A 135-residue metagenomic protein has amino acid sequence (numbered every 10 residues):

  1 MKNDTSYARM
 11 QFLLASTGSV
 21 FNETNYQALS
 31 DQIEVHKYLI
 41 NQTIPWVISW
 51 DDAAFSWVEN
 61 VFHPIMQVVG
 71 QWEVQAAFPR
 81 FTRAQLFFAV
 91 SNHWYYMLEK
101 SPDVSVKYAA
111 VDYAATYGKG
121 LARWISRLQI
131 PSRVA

Functional and structural regions predicted by a protein language model:
M1-A135: Polar low-complexity intrinsically disordered regions
